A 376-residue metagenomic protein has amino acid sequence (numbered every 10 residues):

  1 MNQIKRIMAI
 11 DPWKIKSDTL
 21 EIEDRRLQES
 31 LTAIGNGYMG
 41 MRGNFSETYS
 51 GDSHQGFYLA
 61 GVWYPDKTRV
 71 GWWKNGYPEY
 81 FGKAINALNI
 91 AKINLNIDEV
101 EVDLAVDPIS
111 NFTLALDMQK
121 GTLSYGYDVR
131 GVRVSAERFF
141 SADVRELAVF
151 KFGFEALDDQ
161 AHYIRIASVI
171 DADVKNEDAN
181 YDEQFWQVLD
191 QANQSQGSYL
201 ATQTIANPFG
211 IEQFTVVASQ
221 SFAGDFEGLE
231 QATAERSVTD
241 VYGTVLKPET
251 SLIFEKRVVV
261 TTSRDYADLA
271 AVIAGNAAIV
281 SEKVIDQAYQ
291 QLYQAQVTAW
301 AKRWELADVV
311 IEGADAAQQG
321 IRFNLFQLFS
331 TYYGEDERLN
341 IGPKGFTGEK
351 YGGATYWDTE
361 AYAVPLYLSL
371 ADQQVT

Functional and structural regions predicted by a protein language model:
N2-K350: Acidic/polar, glycine-enriched structural segments that form the non-catalytic walls/loops of the carbohydrate-binding
A314-R322, A363-T376: Carboxylate/His-rich catalytic cores and anion/metal-binding grooves
R338, A354, Q374-V375: Short, surface-exposed helix-loop/turn micro-motifs enriched in polar/charged residues
G348-A354, T359-E360, P365: Segments forming glycine/polar-rich beta-alpha architectures that bind adenosine-containing cofactors
